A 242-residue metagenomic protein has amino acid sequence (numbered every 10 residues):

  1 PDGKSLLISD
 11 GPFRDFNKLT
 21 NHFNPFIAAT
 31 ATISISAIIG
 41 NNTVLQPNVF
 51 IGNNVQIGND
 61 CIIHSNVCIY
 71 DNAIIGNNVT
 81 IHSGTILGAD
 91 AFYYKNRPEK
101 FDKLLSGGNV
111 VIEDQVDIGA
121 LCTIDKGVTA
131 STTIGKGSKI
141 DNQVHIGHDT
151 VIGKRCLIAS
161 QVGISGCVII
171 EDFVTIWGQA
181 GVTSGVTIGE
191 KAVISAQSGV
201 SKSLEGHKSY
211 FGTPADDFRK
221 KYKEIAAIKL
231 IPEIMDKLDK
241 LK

Functional and structural regions predicted by a protein language model:
P1-S34: Short, basic phosphate-binding NTP loop
S9-F13, E113-Q115, A215, I228 (+1 more regions): Electropositive phosphate-/nucleotide-binding environments in soluble metabolic enzymes
D10-G11, P25-A28, S131, Q143 (+1 more regions): Short, low-complexity, polar/charged sequence segments that are solvent-exposed and flexible
N17, E205, Y222: A short local structural element in Rossmann-fold oxidoreductases
N21-N24, D216-K242: Long, leucine- and charge-enriched amphipathic alpha-helices that form heptad-repeat coiled-coil/leucine-zipper-like
I27-D217: Structural signal for interior beta-strand "rungs" in well-ordered beta-sheet cores of soluble enzyme domains
